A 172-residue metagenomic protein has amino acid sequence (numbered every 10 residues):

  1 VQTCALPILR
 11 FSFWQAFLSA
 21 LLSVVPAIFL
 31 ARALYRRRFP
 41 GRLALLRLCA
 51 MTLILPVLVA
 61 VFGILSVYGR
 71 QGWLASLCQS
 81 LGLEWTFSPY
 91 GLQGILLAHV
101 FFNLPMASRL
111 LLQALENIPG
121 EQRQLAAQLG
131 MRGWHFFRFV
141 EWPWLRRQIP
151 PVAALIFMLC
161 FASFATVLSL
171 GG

Functional and structural regions predicted by a protein language model:
V1, A5-E116, W144-G171: Membrane-water interface segments at the C-terminal ends of transmembrane alpha-helices in multi-pass inner-membrane
R37, L115-L145: Short helix-to-coil transition segments within interhelical loops that connect adjacent transmembrane helices
